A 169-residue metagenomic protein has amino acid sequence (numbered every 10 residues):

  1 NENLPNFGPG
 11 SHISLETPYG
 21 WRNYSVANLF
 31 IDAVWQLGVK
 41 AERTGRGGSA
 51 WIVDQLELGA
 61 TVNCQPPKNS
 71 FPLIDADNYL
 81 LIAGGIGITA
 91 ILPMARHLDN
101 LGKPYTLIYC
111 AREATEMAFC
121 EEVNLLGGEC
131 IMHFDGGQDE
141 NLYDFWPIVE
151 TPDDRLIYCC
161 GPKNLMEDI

Functional and structural regions predicted by a protein language model:
N1-T61, Q65, R112-E113: Ferredoxin-reductase
A50-I169: FNR/FR-type flavoprotein reductase catalytic core
